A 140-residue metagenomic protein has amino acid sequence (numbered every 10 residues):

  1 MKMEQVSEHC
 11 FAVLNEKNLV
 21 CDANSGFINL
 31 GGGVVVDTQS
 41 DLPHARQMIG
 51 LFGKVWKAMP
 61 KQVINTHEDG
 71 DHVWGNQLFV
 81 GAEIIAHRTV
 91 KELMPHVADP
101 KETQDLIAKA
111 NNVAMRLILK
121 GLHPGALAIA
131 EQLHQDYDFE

Functional and structural regions predicted by a protein language model:
E4-L51: Conserved beta-strand hairpin/beta-sheet module of binuclear metal-dependent hydrolase folds, prominently
Q5, P95-E140: Metallo-beta-lactamase
V13-L19, N65, D136-F139: Short, solvent-exposed secondary-structure boundary motifs
N18, R88-E92: Short, acidic/turn-prone active-site loops that include or flank metal/cofactor- and phosphate-binding residues
G31, P43-T89: Active-site metal-binding motif and surrounding structural segment of the metallo-beta-lactamase
V36, A45, A82, E102-D105 (+1 more regions): Conserved N-terminal glycine/acidic-rich loop preference
